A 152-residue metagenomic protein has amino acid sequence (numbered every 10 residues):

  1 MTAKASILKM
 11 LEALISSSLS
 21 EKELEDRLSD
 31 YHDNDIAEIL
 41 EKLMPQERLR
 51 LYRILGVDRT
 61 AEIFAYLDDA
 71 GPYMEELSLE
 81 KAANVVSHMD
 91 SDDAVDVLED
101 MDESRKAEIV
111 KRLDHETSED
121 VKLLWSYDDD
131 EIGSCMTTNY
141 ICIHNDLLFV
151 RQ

Functional and structural regions predicted by a protein language model:
M1-Q152: Hydrophobic packing positions in regular secondary-structure scaffolds
